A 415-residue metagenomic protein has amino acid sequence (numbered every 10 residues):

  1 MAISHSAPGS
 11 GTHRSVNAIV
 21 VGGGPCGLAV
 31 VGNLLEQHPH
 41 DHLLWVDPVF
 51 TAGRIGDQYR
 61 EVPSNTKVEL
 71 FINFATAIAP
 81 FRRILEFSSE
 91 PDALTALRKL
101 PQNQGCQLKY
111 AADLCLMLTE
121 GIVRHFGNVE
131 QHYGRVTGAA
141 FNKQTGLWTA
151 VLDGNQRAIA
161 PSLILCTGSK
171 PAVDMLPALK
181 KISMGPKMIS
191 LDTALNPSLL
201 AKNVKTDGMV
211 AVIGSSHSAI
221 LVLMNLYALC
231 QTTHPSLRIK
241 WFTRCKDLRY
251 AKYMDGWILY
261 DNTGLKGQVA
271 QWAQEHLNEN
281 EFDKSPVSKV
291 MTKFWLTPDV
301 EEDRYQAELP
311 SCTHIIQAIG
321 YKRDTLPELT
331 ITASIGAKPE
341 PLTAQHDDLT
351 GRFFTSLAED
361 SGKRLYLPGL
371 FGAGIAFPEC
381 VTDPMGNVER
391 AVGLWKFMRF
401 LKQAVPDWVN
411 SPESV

Functional and structural regions predicted by a protein language model:
A2-A52, D57, L94-V415: Flavin (primarily FAD) cofactor-binding/catalytic cores of flavoenzymes
T51-L108: Active-site-adjacent segment of FAD-dependent monooxygenases/related oxidoreductases
